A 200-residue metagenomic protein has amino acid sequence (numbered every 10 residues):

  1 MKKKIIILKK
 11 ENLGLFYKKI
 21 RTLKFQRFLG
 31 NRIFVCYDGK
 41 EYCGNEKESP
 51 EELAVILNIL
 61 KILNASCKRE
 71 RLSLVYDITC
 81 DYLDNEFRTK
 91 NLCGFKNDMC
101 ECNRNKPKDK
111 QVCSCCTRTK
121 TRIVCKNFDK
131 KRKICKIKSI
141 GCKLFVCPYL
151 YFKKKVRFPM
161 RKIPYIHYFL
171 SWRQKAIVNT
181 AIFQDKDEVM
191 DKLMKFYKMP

Functional and structural regions predicted by a protein language model:
M1-P200: Short loop/turn segments that flank or connect secondary-structure elements
